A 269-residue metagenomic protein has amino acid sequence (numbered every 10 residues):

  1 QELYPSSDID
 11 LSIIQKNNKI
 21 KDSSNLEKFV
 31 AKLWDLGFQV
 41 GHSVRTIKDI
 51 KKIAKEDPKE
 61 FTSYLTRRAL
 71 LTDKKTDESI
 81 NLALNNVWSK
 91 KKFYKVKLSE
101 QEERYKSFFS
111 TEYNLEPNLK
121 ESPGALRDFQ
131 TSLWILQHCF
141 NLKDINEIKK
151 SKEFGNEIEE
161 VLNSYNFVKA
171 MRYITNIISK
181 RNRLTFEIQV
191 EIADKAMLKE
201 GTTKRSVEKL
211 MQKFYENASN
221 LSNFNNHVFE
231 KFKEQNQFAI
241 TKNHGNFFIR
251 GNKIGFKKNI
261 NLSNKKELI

Functional and structural regions predicted by a protein language model:
Q1-I269: A nucleotide- and high-energy phosphate-metabolite-utilizing enzyme signature
